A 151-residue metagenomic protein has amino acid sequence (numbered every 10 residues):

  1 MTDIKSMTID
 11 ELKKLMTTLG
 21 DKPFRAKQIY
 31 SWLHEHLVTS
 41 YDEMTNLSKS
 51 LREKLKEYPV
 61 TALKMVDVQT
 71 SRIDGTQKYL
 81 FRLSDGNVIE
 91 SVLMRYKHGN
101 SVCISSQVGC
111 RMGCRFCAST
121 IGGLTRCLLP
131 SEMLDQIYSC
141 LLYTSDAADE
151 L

Functional and structural regions predicted by a protein language model:
M1-N100: Flexible, acidic/Gly-rich N-terminal and inter-domain linker regions that tether and position cofactor-handling modules
E90, Q136, E150: Acidic-residue sensor for enzyme active/binding pockets
R95-E132: Canonical Radical SAM [4Fe-4S] cluster-binding loop centered on the CxxxCxxC motif and its immediate flanking residues
E132-C140: Active-site glycine-rich loop that binds ribose-phosphate moieties when present
Y143-L151: Conserved small/polar residues in nucleotide/adenosyl-binding loops
